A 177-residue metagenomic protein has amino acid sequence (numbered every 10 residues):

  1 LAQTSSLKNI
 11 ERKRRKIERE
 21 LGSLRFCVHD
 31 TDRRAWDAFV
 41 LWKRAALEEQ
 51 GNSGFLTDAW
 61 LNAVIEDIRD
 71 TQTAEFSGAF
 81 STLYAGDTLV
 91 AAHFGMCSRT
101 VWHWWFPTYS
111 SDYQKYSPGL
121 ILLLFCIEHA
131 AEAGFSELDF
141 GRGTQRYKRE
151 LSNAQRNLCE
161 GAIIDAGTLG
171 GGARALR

Functional and structural regions predicted by a protein language model:
L1, R99, F135-R177: Active-site/acyl-donor-binding loops of N-acyltransferases
L1-K115: A conserved beta-strand-loop-helix scaffold within acyl/acetyltransferase catalytic domains
D67-D70, F125-E132: Short glycine/serine- and small hydrophobic-enriched flexible loop segments
G78, E132-F135: Short, high-confidence coil segments that cap the C-terminus of an alpha-helix and link into the following beta-strand
Q114-I127: Conserved acetyl-CoA-binding loop-helix of GNAT-fold acetyltransferases
